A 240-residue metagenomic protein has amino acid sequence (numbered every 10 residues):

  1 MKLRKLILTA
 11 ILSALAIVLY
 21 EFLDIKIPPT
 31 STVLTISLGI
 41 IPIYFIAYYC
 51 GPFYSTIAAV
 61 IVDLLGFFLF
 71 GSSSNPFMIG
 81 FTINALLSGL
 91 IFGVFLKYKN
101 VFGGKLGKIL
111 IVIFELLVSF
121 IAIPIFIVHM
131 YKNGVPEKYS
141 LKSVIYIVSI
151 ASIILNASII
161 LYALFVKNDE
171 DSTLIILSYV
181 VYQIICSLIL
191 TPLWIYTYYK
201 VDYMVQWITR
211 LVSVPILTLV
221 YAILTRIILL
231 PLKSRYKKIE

Functional and structural regions predicted by a protein language model:
M1-E240: Loop-helix junctions at membrane interfaces
